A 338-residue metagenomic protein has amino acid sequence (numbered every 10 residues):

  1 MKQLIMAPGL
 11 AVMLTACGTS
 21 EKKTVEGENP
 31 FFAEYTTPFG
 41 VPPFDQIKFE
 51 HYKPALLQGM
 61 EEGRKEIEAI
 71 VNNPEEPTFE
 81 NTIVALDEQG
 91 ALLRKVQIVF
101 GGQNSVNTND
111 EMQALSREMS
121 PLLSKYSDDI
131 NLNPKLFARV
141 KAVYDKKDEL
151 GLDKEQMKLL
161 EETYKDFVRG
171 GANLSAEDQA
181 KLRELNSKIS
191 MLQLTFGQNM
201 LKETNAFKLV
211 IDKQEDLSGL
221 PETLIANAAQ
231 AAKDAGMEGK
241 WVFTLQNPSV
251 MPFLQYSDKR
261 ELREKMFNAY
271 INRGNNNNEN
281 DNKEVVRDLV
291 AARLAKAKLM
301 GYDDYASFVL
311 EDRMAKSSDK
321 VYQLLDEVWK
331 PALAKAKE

Functional and structural regions predicted by a protein language model:
M1-T24: Bacterial Sec-dependent N-terminal signal peptides
C17-E338: Zn2+-dependent metallopeptidase catalytic domains
